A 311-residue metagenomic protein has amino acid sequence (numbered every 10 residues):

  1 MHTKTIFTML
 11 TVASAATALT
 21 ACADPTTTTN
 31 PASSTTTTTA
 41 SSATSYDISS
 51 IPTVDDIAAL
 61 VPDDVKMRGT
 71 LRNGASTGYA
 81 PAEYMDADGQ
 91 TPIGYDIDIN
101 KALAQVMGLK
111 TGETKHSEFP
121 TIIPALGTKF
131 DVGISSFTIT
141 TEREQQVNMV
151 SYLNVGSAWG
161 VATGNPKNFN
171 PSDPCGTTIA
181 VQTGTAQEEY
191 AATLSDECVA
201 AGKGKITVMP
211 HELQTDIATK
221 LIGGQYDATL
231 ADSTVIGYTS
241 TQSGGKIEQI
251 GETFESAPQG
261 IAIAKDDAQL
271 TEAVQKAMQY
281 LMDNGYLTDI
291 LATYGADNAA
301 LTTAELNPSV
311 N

Functional and structural regions predicted by a protein language model:
A18-A21: C-terminal motif of bacterial Sec signal peptides marking the signal peptidase cleavage site
A23-T26: Bacterial signal peptide processing site
A40-G133: Extracytoplasmic small-molecule ligand-binding "clamshell" domains of the periplasmic binding protein/Venus flytrap
T44-D63, E189-V208, Q279-N311: Ligand-binding clefts/hinges and TM-proximal coupling segments of bilobed small-molecule sensing domains
T77, L153-V161, G237, T241-Q279 (+1 more regions): Periplasmic-binding protein-like
P92-V106, F137-I139, G156-L213, A228 (+1 more regions): Bilobed "Venus flytrap"/periplasmic-binding protein-like clamshell domains and structurally analogous long
G112-D173: Acidic, polar ligand-binding/catalytic clefts
F137-E144, A192-T193, G223-S256: A ligand-binding cleft/hinge motif common to bilobed small-molecule-binding domains
